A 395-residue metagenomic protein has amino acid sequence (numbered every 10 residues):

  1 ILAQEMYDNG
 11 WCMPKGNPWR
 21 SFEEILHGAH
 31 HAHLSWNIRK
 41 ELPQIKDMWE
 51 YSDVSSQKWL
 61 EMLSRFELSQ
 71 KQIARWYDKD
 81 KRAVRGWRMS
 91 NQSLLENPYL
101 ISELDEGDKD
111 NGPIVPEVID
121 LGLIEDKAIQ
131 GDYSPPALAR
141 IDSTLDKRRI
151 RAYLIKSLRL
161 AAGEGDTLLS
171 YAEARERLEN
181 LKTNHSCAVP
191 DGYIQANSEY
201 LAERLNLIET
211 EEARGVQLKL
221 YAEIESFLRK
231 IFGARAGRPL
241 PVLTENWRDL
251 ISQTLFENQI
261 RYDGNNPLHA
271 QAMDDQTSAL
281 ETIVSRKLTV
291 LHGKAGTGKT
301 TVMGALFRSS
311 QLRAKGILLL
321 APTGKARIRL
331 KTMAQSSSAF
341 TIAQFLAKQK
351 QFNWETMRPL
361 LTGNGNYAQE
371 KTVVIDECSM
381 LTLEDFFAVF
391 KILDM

Functional and structural regions predicted by a protein language model:
L2-M395: Conserved ATP-binding/catalytic motifs of P-loop helicase motor domains
